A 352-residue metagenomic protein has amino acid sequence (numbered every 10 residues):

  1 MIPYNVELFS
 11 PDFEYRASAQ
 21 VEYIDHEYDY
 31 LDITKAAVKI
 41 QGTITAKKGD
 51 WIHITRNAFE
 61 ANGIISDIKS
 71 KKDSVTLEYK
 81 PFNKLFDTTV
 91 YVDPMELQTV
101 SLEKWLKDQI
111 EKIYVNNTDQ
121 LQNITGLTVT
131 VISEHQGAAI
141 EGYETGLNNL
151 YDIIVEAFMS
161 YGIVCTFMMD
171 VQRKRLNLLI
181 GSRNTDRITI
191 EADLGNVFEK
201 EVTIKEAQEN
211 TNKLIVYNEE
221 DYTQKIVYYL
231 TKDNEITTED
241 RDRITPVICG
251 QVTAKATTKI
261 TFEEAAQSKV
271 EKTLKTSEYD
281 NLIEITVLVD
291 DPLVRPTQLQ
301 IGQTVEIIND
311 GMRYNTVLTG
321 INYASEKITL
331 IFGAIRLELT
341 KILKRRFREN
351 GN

Functional and structural regions predicted by a protein language model:
M1-K107, Q120-L121: Beta-strand-rich assembly/attachment modules of structural machines
M1-N5, L77, T223-T257, T286-N352: Acidic, low-complexity/disordered segments
M1-Y30, C249-L282: Short beta-strand/loop turn elements enriched in aromatics
H26-G42, S74-L85, V216, Y279-D291 (+3 more regions): Oligomerization/assembly interface segments of phage tail-like spikes and tubes
A46-N57, D87-V100, T189-N196, Q298-E306 (+1 more regions): Extended Gly/Ser/Thr-rich low-complexity repeat segments, especially those forming or decorating extracellular
N57, S70, K80-K84, G181-R183 (+3 more regions): Solvent-exposed coil/turn segments that connect beta secondary-structure elements in extracytoplasmic/periplasmic
D73, K80-E206: Charged- and aromatic-enriched interaction segments used to assemble and dock large macromolecular complexes
T99-T125, V247-Q251, F262, E338-N352: Intrinsically disordered, low-complexity terminal/linker regions enriched in Pro/Ser/Gly and acidic residues
